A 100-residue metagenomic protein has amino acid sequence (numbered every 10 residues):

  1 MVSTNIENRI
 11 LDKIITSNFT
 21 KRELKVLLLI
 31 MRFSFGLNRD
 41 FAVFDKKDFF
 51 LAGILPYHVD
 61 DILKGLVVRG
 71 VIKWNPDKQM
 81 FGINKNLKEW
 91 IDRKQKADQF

Functional and structural regions predicted by a protein language model:
M1-I14: Long, low-complexity, charged/polar intrinsically disordered regions in eukaryotic proteins
M1-S3, I72, K94-Q95: Replication-associated primase and helicase/ATPase modules
E7, E23-L27: Short, leucine-enriched amphipathic alpha-helices that occur as contiguous helical runs
K13-S17, R22, F33-E89: Winged helix-turn-helix DNA-binding recognition segment
N18, K25, A97-F100: Surface-exposed, interaction-prone regions with an acidic/low-complexity signature
L87-F100: Short, amphipathic alpha-helical interaction segments positioned at domain boundaries
